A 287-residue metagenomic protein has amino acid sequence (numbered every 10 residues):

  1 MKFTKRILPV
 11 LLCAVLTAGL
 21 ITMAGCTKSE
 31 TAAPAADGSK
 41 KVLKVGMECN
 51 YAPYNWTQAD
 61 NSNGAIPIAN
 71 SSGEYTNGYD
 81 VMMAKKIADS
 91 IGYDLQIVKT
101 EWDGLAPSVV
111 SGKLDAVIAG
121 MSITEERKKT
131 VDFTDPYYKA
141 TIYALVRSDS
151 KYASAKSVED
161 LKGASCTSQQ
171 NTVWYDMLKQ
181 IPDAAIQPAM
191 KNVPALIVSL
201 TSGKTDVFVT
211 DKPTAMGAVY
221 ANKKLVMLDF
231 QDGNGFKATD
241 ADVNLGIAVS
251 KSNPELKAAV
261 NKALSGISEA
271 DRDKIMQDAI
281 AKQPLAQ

Functional and structural regions predicted by a protein language model:
M1-V42, Q287: Short, low-complexity disordered leader/linker segments with a strong preference for bacterial N-terminal type II
A33-A35, N63-I66, S148-S165: Flexible hinge/capping segments at coil-to-helix
D37-G120, K129: Extracytoplasmic small-molecule ligand-binding "clamshell" domains of the periplasmic binding protein/Venus flytrap
N50, K139-V146, A221-K262, K282-Q287: Periplasmic-binding protein-like
Q58-S71, A84-G92, N171-N192, I197 (+1 more regions): Ligand-binding cleft/hinge of the Venus flytrap
G92-D94, V110-A119, A164-S165, T201-T214 (+1 more regions): Alpha-to-beta junction loops
G104, G120-T130, M177-Q180, D206-A241: A ligand-binding cleft/hinge motif common to bilobed small-molecule-binding domains
V173-A189, L228-D229, A258-Q287: Ligand-binding clefts/hinges and TM-proximal coupling segments of bilobed small-molecule sensing domains
